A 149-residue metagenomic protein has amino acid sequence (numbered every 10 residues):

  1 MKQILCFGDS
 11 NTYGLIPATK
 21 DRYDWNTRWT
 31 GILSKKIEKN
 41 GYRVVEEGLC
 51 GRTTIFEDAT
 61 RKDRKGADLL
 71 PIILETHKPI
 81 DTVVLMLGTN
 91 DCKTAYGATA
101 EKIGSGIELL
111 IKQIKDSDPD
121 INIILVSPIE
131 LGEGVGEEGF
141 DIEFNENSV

Functional and structural regions predicted by a protein language model:
M1-L49, I55-T60, I72-T76: Serine-esterase "nucleophile elbow" of acetyl-processing enzymes
F7, L15, I37, Y42-C50 (+5 more regions): Aromatic-enriched hydrophobic runs in primary sequence
N11-T12, C50, N90, I129: Catalytic metal-binding/acid-base residues of hydrolase active sites
G14-P17, R52-E57, D91-Y96, G134-G136: A short acidic, helix-capping loop that chelates divalent metal ions and anchors anionic groups
G31, D63-V149: Alpha-helical cap/lid subdomain in secreted, periplasmic, or secretory-pathway luminal O-acyl-processing enzymes
